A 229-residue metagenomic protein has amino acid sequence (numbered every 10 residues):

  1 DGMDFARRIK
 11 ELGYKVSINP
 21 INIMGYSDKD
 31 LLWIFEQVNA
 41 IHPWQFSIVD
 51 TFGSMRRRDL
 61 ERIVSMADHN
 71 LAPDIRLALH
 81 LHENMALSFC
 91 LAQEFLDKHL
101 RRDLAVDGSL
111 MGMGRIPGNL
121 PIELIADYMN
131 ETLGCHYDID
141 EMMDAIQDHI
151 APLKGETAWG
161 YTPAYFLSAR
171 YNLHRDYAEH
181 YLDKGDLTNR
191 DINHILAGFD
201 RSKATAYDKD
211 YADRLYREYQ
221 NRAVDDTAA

Functional and structural regions predicted by a protein language model:
D1-A229: Catalytic cores and adjacent flexible loops of soluble metabolic enzymes that perform enolate/carbanion chemistry on
